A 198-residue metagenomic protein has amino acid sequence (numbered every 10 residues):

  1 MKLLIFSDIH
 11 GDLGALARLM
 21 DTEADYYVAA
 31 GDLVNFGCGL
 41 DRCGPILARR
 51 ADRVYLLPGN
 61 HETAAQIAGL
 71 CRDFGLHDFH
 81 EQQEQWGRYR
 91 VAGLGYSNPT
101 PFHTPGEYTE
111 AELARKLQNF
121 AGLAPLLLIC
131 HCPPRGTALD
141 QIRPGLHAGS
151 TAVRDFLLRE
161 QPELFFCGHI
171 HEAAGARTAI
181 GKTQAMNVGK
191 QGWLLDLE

Functional and structural regions predicted by a protein language model:
M1-L4: Extreme N-terminal starter segment of soluble prokaryotic enzymes
F6-W86, V188-G192: Core catalytic region of metal-dependent phosphoesterases/phosphodiesterases, especially metallo-beta-lactamase-like
D8, Y27, D32, G59 (+6 more regions): Divalent metal-coordination and catalytic microenvironments
G11, E62-G149: Conserved catalytic scaffold of divalent metal-dependent phosphoesterases
A15, G69, Q83-G87, T104 (+4 more regions): Binuclear metal-dependent phosphoesterase catalytic core
L19-M20, L47, L117-F120, L157: Short hydrophobic patches on amphipathic alpha-helices that form coiled-coil/helix-mediated interaction surfaces
E23-Y26, L123-P125, Q161: Short acidic/histidine-rich motifs immediately flanking catalytic phosphotransfer sites in two-component signaling
V34, G39, L47, A51 (+2 more regions): Cap/insert and terminal regions of metallo-dependent hydrolase folds
